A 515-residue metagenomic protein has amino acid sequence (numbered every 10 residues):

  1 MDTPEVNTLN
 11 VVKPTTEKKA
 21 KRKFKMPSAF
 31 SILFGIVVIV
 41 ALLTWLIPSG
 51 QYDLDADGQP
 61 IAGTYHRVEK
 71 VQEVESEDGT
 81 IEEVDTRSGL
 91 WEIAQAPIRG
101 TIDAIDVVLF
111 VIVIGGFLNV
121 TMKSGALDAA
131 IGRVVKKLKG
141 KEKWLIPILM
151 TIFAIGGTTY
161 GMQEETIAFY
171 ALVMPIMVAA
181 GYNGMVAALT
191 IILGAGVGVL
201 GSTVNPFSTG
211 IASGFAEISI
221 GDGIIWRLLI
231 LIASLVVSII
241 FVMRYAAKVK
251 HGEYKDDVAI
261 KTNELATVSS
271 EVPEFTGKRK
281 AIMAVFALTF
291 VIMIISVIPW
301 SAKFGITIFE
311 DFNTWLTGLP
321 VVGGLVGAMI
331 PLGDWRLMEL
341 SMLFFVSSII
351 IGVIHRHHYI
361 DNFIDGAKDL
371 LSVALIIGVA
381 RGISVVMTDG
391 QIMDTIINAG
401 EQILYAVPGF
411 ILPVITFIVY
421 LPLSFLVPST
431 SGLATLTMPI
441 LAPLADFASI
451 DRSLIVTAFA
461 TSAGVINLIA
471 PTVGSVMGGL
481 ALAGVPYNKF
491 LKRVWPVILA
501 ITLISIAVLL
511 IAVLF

Functional and structural regions predicted by a protein language model:
D2-F30, L54-G58, G63, I225-N362 (+3 more regions): Long, contiguous bundles of hydrophobic transmembrane helices that form the permeation core of multi-pass
K21-V37, I176-L189, P273-F286, N362-V373 (+1 more regions): Alpha-helical transmembrane segments and their helix-start/interface "positive-inside/aromatic belt" motifs in integral
A29-V38, T64-D128, M329-T395: Core transmembrane alpha-helical segments of multi-pass membrane transporters/permeases
S31-L46, V111-N119, I152-G156, G198 (+6 more regions): Hydrophobic core segments of alpha-helical transmembrane domains in multi-pass membrane transport and ion-translocation
W45-R87, S301-V321, G390-A399: Interfacial/capping segments of alpha-helical transmembrane domains
I102-V108, V135-I148, A180-V186, R279-K280 (+5 more regions): Membrane-interfacial loop-to-helix junctions in multi-pass transporters
V111-I112, K141-L172, I377-G390, I403-P443 (+2 more regions): Hydrophobic alpha-helical transmembrane segments of multi-pass integral membrane proteins, predominantly secondary
G115-F117, F153-Y170, V178-R227, V237-M243 (+3 more regions): Alpha-helical transmembrane segments and, especially, the helix-loop junctions at the ends of these helices
